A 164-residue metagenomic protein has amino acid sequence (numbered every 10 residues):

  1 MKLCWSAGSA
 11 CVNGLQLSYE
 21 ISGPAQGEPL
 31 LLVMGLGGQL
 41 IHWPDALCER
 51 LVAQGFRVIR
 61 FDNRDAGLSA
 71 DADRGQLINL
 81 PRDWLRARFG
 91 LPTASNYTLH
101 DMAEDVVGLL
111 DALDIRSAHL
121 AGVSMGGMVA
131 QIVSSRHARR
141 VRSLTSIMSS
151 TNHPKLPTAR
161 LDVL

Functional and structural regions predicted by a protein language model:
M1-S9: An N-terminal hydrophobic leader/cap segment in hydrolases
C11-F89: Conserved HGGG/HGGXW glycine-rich cap/lid loop of the alpha/beta-hydrolase fold
L32-L36, S124, S149: Glycine-rich His-Gly loop
D62, H119, S143-T145: Residue in the alpha/beta-hydrolase core beta-strand immediately N-terminal to the catalytic nucleophile
A87-A118: Conserved acidic catalytic loop of the alpha/beta-hydrolase fold
M102, L120-G122, I147: Short beta-strand immediately N-terminal to the catalytic nucleophile in serine-hydrolase-like folds
G122-G126, A130: Gly/Ala-rich beta-loop-alpha elbow adjacent to hydrolase catalytic centers
Q131, S135, R142-L164: Flexible "cap/lid" loop of the alpha/beta hydrolase fold
